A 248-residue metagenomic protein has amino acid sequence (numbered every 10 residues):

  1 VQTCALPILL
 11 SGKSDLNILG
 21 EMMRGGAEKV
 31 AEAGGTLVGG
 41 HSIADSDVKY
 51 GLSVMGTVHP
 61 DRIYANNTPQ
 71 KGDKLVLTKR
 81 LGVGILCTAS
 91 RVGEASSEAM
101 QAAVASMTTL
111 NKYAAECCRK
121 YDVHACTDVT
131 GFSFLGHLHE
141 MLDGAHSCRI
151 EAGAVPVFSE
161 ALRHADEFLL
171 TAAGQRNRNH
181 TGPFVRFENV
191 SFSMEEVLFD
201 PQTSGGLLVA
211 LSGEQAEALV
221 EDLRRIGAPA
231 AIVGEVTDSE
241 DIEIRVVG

Functional and structural regions predicted by a protein language model:
V1-L6: Short, small-residue-biased leader/transition segments that mark boundaries at the very start of proteins
K13-T36, I43-V48, D61, K120 (+1 more regions): Glycine-/charge-enriched secondary-structure boundary and capping motifs
I18-M22, A103-S106, L110: Hydrophobic alpha-helical membrane-association signature
V38, V76-T78, R149: Structural detector of well-ordered beta-strand residues that form the stable sheet scaffold of enzyme domains
H59-S106: Phosphate/diphosphate-binding glycine-rich loops and adjacent basic-rich segments that engage nucleotide
Q70, T109-V123, F192: Short, hydrophobic/aliphatic alpha-helical segments
E98-S106, H124-A125, M194-V197: Short pre-catalytic strand/loop immediately N-terminal to key active-site residues, enriched for Gly-Thr
